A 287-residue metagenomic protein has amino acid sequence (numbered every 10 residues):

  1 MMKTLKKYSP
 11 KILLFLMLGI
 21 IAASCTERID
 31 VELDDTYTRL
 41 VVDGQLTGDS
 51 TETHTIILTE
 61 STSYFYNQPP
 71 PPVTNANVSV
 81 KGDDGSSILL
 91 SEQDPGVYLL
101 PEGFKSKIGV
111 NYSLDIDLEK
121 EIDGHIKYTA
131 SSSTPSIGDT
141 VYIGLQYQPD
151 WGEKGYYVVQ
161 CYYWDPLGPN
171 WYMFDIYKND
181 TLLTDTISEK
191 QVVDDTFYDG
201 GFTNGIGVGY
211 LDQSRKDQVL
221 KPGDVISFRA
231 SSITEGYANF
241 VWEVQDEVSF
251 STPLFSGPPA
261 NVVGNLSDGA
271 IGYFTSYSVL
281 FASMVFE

Functional and structural regions predicted by a protein language model:
K3-L13: Bacterial N-terminal signal peptides that target proteins for export
I21-S24: C-terminal motif of bacterial Sec signal peptides marking the signal peptidase cleavage site
T26-E287: A sequence/structural signal for flexible, mid-protein segments enriched in small/helix-disrupting residues
